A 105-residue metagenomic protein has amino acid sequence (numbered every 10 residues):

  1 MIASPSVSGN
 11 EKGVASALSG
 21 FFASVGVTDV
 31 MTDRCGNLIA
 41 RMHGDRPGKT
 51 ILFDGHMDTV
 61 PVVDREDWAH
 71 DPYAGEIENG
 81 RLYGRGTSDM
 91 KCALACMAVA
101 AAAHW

Functional and structural regions predicted by a protein language model:
M1-R85, H104-W105: Acidic/His- and Gly-rich active-site-bordering loop/insert found across diverse amide/peptide-bond hydrolases
M90-W105: Acidic/histidine-rich catalytic neighborhood of metal-dependent amide-processing enzymes
